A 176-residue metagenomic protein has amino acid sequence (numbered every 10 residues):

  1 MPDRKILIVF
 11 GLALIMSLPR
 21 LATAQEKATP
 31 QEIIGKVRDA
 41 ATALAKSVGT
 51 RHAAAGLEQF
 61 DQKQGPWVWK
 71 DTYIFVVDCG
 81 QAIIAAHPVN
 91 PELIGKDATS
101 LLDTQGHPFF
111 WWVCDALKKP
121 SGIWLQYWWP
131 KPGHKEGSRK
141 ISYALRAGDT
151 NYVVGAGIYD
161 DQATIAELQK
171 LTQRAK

Functional and structural regions predicted by a protein language model:
P2, I8, L14-K176: N-terminal membrane-sensor/transducer module of prokaryotic signaling receptors
